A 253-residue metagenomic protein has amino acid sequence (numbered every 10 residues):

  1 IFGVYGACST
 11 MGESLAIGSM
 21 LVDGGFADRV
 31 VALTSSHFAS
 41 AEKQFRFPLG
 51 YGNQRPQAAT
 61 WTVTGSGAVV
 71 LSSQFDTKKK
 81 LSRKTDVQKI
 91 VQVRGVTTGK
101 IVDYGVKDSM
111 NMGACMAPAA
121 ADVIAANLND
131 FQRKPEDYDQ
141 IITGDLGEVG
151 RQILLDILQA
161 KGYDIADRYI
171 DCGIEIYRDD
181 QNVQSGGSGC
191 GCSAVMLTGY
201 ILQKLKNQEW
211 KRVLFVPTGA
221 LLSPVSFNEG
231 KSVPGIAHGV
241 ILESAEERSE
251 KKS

Functional and structural regions predicted by a protein language model:
I1-V4, Y51-N53: Short acidic, glycine/Ser/Thr-rich loop/turn "cap" segments at secondary-structure junctions
F2-R29, S36, Q74, G113-A117 (+1 more regions): Claisen-condensing/thiolase-fold acyl-transfer catalytic domains that form or cleave C-C bonds in fatty acid
S9-E13, L49-V63, G99-V102, E136-G150: Charged, low-complexity, helix/coiled-coil-prone segments
A27-D28, L33-T62: Flexible, glycine-rich active-site loops centered on histidine and acidic residues that chelate a metal or position
E42, K80, V225: Short acidic, gly/pro-rich beta-turn/loop elements at beta-sheet edges and active-site/ligand-binding grooves
P48-A125, D130, D167-E175, D179-D180 (+2 more regions): Condensing-enzyme catalytic core mediating Claisen C-C bond formation in acyl metabolism
V123-D137, K204-L205: Phosphate/pyrophosphate-binding loops at sites that engage ATP/ADP/AMP, CoA/4′-phosphopantetheine, polyphosphate
